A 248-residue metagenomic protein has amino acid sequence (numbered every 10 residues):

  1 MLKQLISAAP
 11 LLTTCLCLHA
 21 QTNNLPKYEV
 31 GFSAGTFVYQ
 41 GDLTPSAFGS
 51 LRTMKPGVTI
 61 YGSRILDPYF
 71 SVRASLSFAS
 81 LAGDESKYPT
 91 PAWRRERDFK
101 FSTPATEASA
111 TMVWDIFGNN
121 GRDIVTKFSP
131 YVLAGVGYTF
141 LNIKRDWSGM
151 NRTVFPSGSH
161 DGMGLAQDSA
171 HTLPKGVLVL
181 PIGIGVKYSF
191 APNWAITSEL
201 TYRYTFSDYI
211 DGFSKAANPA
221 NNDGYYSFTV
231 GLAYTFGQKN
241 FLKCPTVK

Functional and structural regions predicted by a protein language model:
Q21-K27, Y69, G118-S129, A191-N193 (+1 more regions): Short loop/turn motifs that connect adjacent beta-strands in outer-membrane beta-barrel proteins
Q21-S63, A233, G237: Short glycine/proline- and aromatic-enriched beta-strand/turn motifs that initiate or cap beta-hairpins
P26, R52-P56, P104-A108, F128 (+2 more regions): Residues that define the transmembrane beta-barrel architecture of outer-membrane proteins
F32-T36, I60-R64, A110-I116, A134-Y138 (+3 more regions): Residues on the lipid-exposed face of transmembrane beta-strands in outer-membrane beta-barrel proteins
Y39-P45, A82-K87, G121, L141-D146 (+2 more regions): Outer-membrane beta-barrel proteins
D42-F48, W93-F101, Q167-T172, S214-A220: Extracellular loop and loop/strand-boundary signature of outer-membrane beta-barrel proteins
P68-P156, G231-Y234: Gram-negative (and chloroplast) outer-membrane scaffold detector with strong preference for beta-barrel transmembrane
F190-K248: Predominantly the C-terminal beta-signal and adjacent terminal strand-loop region of outer-membrane beta-barrel
